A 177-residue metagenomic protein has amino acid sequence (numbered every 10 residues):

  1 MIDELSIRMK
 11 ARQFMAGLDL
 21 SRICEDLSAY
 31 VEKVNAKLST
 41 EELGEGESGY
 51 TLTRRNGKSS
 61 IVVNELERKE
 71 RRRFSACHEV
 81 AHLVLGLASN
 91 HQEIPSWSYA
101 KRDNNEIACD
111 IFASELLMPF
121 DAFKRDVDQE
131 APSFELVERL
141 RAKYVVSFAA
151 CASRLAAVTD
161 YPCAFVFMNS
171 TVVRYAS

Functional and structural regions predicted by a protein language model:
M1-S177: Active-site hotspot residues in diverse enzymes, especially metal/ion-binding acidic/histidine motifs
